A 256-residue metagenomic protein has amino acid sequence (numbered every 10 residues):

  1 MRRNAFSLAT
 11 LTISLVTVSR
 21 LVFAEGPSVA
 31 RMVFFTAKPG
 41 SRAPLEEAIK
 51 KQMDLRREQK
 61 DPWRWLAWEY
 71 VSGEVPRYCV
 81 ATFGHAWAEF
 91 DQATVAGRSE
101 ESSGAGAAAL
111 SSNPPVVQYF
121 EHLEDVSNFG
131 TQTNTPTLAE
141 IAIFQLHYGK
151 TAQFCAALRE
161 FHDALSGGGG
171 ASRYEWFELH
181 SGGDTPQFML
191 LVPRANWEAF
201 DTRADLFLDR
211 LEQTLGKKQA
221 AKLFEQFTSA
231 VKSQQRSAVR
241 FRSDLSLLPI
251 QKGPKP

Functional and structural regions predicted by a protein language model:
M1-N4: Positively charged n-region of N-terminal signal peptides that target proteins for export
A9-R20: Bacterial N-terminal signal peptides
L21-P256: Short S/T/G/P-rich N-terminal loop/turn motif that feeds into the first structured element of a domain
